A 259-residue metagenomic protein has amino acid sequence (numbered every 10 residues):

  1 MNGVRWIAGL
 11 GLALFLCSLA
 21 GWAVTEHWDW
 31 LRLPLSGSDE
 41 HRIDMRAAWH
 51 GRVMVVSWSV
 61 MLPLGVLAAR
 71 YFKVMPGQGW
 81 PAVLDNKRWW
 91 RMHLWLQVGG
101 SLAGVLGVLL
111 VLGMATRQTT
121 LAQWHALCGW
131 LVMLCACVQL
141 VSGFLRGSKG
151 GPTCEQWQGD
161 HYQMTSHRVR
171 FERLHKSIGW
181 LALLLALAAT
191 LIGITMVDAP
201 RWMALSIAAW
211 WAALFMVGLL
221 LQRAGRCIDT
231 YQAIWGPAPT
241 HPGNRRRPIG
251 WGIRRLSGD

Functional and structural regions predicted by a protein language model:
N2-D259: Membrane-embedded alpha-helical bundles that constitute the cytochrome b-like, heme-associated redox core of multi-pass
